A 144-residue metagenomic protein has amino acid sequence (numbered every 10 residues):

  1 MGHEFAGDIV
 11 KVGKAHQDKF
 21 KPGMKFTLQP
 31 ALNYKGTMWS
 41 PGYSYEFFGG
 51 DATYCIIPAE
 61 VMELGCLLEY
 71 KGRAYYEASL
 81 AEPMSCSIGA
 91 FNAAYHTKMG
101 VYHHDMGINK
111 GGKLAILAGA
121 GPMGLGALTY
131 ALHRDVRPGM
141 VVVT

Functional and structural regions predicted by a protein language model:
M1-L32, F48-G49, L68: Glycine-rich beta-strand-centered segment in the early N-terminal region that forms part of a ligand/cofactor-binding
G2, K11, L80, L117 (+1 more regions): Active-site-adjacent beta-strand anchor residues
G7-I9, S87, A131: Buried hydrophobic positions in well-ordered alpha/beta secondary-structure cores of metabolic enzymes
H16, A94, K98, A131-D135: Active-site catalytic pocket residues across diverse enzymes, especially alpha/beta-hydrolases
P30-K113: NAD(P)H dinucleotide-binding glycine-rich loop of Rossmann-like/cofactor-binding domains, especially the beta1-alpha1
C86, P122-M123: Hydrophobic/small residue at the entry helix of a nucleotide-binding pocket
N92, A127-L128: Short acidic, glycine/serine/threonine-rich loops at helix termini
K110-G112, L117-A120, L128, L132-T144: Adenosine-nucleotide cofactor-binding segment
